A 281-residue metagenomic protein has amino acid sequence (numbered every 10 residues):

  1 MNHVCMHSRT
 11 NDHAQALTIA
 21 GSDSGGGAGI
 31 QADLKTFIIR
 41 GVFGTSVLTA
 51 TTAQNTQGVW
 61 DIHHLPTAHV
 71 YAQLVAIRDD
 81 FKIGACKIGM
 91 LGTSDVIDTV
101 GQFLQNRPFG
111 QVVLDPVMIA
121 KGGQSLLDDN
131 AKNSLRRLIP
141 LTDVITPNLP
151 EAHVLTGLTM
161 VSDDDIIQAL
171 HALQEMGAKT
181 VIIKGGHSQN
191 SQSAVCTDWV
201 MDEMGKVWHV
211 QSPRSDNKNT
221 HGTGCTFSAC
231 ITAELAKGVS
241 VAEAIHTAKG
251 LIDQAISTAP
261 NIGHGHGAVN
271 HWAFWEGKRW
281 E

Functional and structural regions predicted by a protein language model:
N2-T18, L34, I38-K121: Conserved N-terminal subdomain of the carbohydrate kinase-like
V4-D12, G29, S193-V210: Acidic-glycine-rich active-site phosphate/pyrophosphate-binding loop
H13, H64, A242-E281: Charged C-terminal helix
I19-G25, V207-H221: Short pre-catalytic strand/loop immediately N-terminal to key active-site residues, enriched for Gly-Thr
D129-V207: Conserved phosphate/ATP/ADP-binding segment of small-molecule kinases
H153-V154, N217-V241: Short, small-residue alpha-helix embedded
I166-Q174, W208, S240-A255: Short, well-structured alpha-helical segments that form the helix of a local strand-helix-strand
